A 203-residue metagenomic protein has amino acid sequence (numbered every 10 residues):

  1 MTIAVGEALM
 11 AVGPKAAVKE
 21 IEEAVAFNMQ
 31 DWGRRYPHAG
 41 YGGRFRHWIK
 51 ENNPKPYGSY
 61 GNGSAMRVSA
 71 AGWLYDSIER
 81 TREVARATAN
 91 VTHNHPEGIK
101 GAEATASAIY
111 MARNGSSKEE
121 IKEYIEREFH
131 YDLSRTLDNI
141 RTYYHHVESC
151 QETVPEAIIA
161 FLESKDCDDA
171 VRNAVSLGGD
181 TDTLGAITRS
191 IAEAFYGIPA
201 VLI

Functional and structural regions predicted by a protein language model:
M1-I203: Structured, active/binding-site neighborhoods that engage oxygen-rich ligands
